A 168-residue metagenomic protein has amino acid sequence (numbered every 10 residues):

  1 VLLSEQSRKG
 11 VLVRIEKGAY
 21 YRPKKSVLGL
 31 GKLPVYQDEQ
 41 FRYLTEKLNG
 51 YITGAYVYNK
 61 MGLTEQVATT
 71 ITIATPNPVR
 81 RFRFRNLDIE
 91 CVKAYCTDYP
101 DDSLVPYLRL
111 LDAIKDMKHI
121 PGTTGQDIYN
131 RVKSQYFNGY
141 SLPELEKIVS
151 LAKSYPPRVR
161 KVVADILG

Functional and structural regions predicted by a protein language model:
V1-E46: Short beta-edge/loop segments at beta->alpha junctions of small alpha/beta modules that act as binding/recognition
R14-A19, Y43-R85: Short gly/ser-rich loop at a beta-strand->alpha-helix junction or flexible surface loop bordering the NTP-binding
S26-L30, Y43-L44, T64-A68, R80-L87 (+2 more regions): Short amphipathic alpha-helical patches
G31-V35, T53-Y56, I166: Short N-terminal helix-initiation segments at or just after the protein's N-terminus
P34-V35, K47-I52, L104: Alpha-helix initiation and capping sites
Q37-K47, H119-I128: Short, charge-rich amphipathic segments
R85-A94, D98: A short, charged helix-loop
Y95-G168: Hydrophobic alpha-helical interaction segments
